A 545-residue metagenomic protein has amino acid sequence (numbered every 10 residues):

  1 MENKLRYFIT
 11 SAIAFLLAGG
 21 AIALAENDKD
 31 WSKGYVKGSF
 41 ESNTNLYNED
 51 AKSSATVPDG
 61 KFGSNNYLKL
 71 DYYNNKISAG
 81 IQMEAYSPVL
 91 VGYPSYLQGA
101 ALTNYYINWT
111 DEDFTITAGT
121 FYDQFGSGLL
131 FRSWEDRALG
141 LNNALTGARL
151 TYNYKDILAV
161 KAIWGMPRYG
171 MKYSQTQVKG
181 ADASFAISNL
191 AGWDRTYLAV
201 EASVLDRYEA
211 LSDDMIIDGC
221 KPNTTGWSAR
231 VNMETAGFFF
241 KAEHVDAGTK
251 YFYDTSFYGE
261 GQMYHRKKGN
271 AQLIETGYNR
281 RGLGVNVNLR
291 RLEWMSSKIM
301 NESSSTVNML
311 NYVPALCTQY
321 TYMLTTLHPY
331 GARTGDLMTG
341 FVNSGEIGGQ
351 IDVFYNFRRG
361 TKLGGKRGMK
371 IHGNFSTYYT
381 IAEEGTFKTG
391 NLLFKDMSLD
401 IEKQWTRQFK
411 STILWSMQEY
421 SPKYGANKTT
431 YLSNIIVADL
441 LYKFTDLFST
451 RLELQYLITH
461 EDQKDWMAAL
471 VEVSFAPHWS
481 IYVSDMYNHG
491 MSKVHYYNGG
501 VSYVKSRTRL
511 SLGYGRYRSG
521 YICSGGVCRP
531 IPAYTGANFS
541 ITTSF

Functional and structural regions predicted by a protein language model:
E2-T10: Bacterial N-terminal signal peptides that target proteins for export
T10-G20: Bacterial N-terminal signal peptides
A23-E26: Boundary at the C-terminal end of the N-terminal hydrophobic targeting segment
D28-Y35, N45-G63, Y72-Y73, S78-A79 (+10 more regions): Signature for the C-terminal beta-barrel architecture of outer-membrane proteins
A100, Q124-S127, S133-E135: Acidic, small-polar-rich N-terminal luminal/periplasmic segments of exported/outer-membrane proteins
N104: Phosphate/ribose-recognition catalytic cores of enzymes acting on nucleotide-derived substrates
